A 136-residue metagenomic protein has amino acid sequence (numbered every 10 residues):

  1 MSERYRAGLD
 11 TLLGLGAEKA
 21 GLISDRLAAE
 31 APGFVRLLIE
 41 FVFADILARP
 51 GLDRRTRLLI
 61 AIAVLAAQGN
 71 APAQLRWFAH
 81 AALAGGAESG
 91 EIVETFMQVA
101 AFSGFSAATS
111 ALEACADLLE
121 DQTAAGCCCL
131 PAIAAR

Functional and structural regions predicted by a protein language model:
M1-R54, T109-R136: Acidic, glycine/proline-rich low-complexity segments that act as flexible tails and inter-domain linkers
T11, V42, W77-A81, T95: A general alpha-helix detector
R36-I39, G69-L75: Short acidic alpha-helix initiation/capping motifs at coil-to-helix transition points, especially at protein N-termini
T56-L65, T95-F96: Short, structured motif recognition centered on aromatic/hydrophobic residues
V64-A71, G104: Short alpha-helix boundary/capping elements
A71-E91, A108-L118: Extended intrinsically disordered, low-complexity coil regions enriched in Ser, Thr, Gly, Ala and often Pro
Q98-V99, A116: Short secondary-structure capping/turn micro-motifs that flank functional sites
A100-S106: C-terminal structural segments of small proteins and small subunits
